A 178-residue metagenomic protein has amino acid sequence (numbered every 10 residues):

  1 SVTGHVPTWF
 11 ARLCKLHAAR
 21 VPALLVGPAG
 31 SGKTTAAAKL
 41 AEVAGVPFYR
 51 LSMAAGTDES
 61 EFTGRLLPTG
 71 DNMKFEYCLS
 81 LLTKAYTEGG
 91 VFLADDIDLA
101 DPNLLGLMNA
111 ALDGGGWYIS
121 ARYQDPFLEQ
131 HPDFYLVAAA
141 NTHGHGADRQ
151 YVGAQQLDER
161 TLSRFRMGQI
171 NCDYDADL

Functional and structural regions predicted by a protein language model:
S1-L178: AAA+ P-loop NTPase catalytic core and its hallmark functional loops
